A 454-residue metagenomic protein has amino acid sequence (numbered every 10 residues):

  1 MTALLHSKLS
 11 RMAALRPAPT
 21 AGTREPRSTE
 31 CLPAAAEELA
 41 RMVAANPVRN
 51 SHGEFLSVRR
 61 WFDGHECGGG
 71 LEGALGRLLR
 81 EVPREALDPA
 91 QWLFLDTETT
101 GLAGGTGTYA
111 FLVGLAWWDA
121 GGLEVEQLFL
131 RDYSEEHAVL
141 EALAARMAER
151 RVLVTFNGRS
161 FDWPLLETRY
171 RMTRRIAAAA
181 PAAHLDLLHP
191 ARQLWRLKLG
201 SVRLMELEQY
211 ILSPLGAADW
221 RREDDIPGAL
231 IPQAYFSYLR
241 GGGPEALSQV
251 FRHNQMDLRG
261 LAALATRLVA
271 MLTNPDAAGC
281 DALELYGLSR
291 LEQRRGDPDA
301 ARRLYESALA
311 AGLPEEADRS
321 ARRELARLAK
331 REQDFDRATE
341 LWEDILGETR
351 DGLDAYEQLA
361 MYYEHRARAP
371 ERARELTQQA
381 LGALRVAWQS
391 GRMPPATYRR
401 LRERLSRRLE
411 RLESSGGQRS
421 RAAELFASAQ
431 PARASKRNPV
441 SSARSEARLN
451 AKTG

Functional and structural regions predicted by a protein language model:
M1-P89: N-terminal accessory regions of nucleic-acid-interacting proteins
L123-P214: Conserved DEDDh/DEDDy metal-dependent 3′-5′ exonuclease domain
L199, L204-G279: Acidic, Mg2+-coordinating catalytic module of metal-dependent nucleases/exonucleases that use a two-metal-ion mechanism
L288, E324-L325, L359, A373 (+2 more regions): Structural register within alpha-helical repeat arrays
E292, A329, Y363-E364, E413: Residue at a conserved register position within TPR or TPR-like alpha-solenoid repeats
R295, E332, R366-A367, G416: Structural motif corresponding to the intra-repeat A-B loop/turn of tetratricopeptide repeats
